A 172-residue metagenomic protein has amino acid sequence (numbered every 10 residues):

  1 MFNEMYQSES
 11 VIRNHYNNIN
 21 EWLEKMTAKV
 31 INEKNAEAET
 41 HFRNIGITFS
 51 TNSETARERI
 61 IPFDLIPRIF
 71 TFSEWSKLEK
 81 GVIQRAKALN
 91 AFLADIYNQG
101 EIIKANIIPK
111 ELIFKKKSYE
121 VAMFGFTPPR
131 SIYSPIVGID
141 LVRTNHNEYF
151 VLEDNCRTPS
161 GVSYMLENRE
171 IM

Functional and structural regions predicted by a protein language model:
M1-M172: Preference for protein termini
